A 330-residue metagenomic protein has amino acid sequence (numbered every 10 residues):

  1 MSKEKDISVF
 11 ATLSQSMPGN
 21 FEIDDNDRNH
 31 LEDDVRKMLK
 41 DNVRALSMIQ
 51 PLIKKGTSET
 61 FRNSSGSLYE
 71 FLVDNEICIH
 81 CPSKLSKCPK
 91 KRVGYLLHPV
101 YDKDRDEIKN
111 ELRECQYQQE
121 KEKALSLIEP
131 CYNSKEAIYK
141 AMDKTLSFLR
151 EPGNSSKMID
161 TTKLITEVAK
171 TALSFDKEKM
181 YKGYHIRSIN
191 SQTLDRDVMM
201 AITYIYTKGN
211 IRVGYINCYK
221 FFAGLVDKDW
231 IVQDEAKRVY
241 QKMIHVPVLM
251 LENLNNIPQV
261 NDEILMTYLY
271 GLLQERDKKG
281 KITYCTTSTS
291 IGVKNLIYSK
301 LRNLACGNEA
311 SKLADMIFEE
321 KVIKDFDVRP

Functional and structural regions predicted by a protein language model:
M1-Q116: Long, basic/Gly/Ser/Thr-rich N-terminal segments that mediate initial subcellular attachment or targeting
R105-V168: Charged, amphipathic alpha-helical linker segments immediately N-terminal to NTP-binding catalytic cores
E151-P152, A172-M180: Pre-Walker A segment
S156-T166, Y184-M199, T203-H245: Short glycine-rich substrate-engagement loop in P-loop NTPases that contacts/grips substrate
K170-S174, K228-L249, T267, G271-E275: Conserved alpha-helical scaffold flanking the Walker A/P-loop in AAA+ ATPase domains
I211-R212, H245-L249, D277-C285: Loop/turn-to-beta-strand initiation segments
C218, E252-L254: Walker B catalytic acidic pair
A223-L225, N255-P330: Replace "adjacent to P-loop NTPase cores in ATP/GTP-dependent enzymes" with "adjacent to NTP-binding cores
